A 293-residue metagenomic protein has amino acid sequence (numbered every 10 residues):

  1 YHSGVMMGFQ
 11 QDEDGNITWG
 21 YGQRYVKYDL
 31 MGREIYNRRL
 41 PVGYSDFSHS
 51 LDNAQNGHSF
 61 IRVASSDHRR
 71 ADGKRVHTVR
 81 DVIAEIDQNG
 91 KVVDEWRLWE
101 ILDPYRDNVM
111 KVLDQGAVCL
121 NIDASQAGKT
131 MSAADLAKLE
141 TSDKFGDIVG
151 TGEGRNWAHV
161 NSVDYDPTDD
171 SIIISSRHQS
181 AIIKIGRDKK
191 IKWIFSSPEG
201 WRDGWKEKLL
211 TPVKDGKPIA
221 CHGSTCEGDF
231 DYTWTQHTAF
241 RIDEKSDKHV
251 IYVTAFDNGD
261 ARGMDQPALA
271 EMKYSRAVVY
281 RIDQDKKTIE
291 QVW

Functional and structural regions predicted by a protein language model:
Y1-W293: Histidine-/acidic-rich catalytic cores in large beta-rich domains
